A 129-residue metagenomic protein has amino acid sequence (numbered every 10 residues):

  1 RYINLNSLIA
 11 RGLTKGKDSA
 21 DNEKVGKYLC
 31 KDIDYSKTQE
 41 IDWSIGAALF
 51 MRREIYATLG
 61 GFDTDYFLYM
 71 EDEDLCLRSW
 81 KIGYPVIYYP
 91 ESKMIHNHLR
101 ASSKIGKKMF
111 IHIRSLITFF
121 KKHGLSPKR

Functional and structural regions predicted by a protein language model:
R1-Y2, H98: Short hydrophobic alpha-helix segments
Y2-I41: Short, flexible, basic/aromatic active-site loop/helix in glycosyltransferases
L8, G46, L99-R100: Short capping/connector residues at structural and topological boundaries
G12-G16, D63, A101, H123: Alpha-helix boundary/capping residues
D34, D42-G60, D65-K93: A short, conserved alpha-helix in the catalytic core of glycosyltransferases
E73-R129: Active-site-adjacent helix/loop segment of glycosyltransferases that harbors family-specific signature motifs
